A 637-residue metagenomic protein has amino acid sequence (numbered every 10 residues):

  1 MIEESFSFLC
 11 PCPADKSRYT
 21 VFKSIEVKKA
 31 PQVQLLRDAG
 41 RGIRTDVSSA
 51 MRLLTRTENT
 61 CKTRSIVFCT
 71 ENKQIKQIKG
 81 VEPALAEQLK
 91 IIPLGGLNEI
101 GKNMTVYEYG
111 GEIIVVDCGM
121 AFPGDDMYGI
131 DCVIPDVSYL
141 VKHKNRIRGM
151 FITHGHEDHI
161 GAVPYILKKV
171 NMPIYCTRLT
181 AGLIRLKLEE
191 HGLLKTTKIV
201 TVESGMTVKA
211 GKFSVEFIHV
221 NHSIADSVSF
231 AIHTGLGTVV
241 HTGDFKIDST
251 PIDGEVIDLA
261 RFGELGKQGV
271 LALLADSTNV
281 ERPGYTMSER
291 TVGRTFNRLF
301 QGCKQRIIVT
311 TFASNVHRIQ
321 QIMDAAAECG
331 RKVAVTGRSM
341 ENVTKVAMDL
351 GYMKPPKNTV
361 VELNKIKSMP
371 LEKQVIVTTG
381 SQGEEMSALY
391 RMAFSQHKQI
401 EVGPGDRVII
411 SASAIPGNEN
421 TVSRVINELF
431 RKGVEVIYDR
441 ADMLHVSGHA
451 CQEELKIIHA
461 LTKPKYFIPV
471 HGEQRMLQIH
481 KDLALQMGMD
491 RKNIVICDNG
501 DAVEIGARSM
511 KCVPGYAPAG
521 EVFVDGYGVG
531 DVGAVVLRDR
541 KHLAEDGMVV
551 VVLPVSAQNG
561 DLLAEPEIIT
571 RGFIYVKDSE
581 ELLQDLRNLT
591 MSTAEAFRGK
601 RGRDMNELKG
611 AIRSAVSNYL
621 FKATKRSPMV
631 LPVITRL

Functional and structural regions predicted by a protein language model:
E3-F8, V27, L35: N-terminal chloroplast transit peptides
F6-F8, Y19-F22, F68: Aromatic (phenylalanine/tyrosine) cluster motif
C10-C12, C61, C69: Cysteine-centered motifs
S17, S24, L35, R41 (+1 more regions): Cationic, low-complexity basic patches in intrinsically disordered or flexible, solvent-exposed regions
G80-F151, H156-S368, S387-E401, N420-R424: His/Asp/Glu-rich metal-coordinating catalytic cores of metallo-dependent phosphodiesterases/hydrolases acting on
E281-S411, I415-R440, L444-K463, I468-L582 (+3 more regions): Hard-cation-handling environments
R601-L637: C-terminal tails and terminal domains of large nucleic-acid-associated and other macromolecular-machine proteins
